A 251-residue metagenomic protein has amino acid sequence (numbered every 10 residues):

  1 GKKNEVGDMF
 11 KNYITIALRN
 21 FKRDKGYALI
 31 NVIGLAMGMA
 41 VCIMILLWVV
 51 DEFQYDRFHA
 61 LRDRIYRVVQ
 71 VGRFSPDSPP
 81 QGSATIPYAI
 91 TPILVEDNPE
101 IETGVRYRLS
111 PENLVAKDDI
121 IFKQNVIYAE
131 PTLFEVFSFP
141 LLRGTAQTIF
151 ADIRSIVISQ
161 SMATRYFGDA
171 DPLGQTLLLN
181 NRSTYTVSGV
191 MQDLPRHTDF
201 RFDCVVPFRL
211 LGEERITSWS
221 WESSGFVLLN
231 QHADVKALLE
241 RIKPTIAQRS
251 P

Functional and structural regions predicted by a protein language model:
G1, I127-R143, I153-P251: Mid-to-C-terminal secondary-structure elements that act as membrane-proximal/extracytoplasmic interface segments
G1-R19, R23-Y27, H59-A60, T245-P251: Membrane-helix entry/capping segments
D8-I16, A60-D63, Y128-T132, V136 (+1 more regions): Generic alpha-helical secondary structure signal
N12-I16, A28, L47, T85-I90 (+2 more regions): Short, conserved clusters of charged catalytic residues that mark active-site and nucleotide-handling motifs
A17, V32, A36, W48 (+5 more regions): Structural preference for long, well-ordered alpha-helical segments in enzyme cores
D24-D51: Short, strongly hydrophobic transmembrane alpha-helices
L46-E112, E213-E214, S220-L228, L239-R241: Membrane-proximal extracellular/periplasmic loop immediately following the first transmembrane helix
Q70-S83, R106-T132, L142-I156, N180-R182 (+1 more regions): Short acidic/polar micro-motifs at solvent-exposed secondary-structure junctions
